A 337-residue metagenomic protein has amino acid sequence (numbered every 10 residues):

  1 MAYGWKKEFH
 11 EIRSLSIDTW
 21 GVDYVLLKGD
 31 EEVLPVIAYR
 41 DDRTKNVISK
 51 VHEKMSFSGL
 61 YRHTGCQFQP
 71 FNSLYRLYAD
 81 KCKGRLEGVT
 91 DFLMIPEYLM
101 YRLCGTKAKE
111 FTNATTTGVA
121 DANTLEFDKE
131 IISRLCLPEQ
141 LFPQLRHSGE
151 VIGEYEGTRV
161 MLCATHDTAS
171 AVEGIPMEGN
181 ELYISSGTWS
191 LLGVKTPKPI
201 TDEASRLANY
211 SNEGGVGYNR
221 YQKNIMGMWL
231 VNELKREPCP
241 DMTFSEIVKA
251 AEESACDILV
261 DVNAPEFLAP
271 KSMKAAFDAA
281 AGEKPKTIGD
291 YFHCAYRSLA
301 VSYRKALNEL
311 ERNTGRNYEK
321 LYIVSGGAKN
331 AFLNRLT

Functional and structural regions predicted by a protein language model:
M1-P35, N46, R62, G88 (+1 more regions): N-terminal glycine/serine-rich phosphate-binding loop of ATP-dependent small-molecule kinases, especially carbohydrate
E11-R13, D18-W20, S73, L93-E97 (+3 more regions): Short, basic and Ser/Thr-rich N-terminal targeting/leader segments
I12, Q140-F142, Y318: Core-facing hydrophobic residues within beta-strands of well-ordered domains
L15-V22, S148-E150, S186-W189, K320-A328: Glycine-rich beta-strand-to-loop/alpha-helix junction loops that act as flexible
E31-R43, T115-V119: A charged helix-plus-loop insertion that forms the helical arch/lid used to bind and gate nucleic-acid substrates
V36, R40, N72, D91 (+2 more regions): Small/polar loops that bind or transfer phosphate-bearing groups
K45, H52-G65, Y75-M94, M100-A108 (+5 more regions): Active-site core segments that coordinate phosphate-bearing ligands/cofactors across diverse enzyme families
K129-E150: A conserved helix-loop-beta module that forms one wall/lid of the active-site cleft in ATP-utilizing catalytic domains
